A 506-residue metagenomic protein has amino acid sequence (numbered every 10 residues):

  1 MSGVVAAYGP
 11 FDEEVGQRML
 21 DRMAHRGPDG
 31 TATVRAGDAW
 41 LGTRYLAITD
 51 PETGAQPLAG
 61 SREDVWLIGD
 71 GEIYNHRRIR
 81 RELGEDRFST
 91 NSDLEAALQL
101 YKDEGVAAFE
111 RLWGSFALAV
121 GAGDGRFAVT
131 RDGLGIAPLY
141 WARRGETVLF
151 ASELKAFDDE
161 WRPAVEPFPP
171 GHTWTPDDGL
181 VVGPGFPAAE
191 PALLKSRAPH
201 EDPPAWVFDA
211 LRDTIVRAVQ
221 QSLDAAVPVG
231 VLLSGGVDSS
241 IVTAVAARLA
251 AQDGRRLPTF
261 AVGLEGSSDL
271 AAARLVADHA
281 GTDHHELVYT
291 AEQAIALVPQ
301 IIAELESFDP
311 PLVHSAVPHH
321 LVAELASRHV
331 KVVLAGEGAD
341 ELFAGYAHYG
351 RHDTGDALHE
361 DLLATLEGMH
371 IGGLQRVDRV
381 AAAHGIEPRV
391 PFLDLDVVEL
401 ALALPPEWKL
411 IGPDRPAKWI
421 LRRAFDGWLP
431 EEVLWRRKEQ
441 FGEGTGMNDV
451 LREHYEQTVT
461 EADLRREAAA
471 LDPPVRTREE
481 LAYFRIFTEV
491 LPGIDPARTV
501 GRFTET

Functional and structural regions predicted by a protein language model:
M1, R328-A335, E341, H348 (+1 more regions): Adenosyl-5′-phosphate
M1-F308: Cysteine-centered catalytic environments shared across enzyme families
D12, T90-D93, L112, V207 (+10 more regions): Hydrophobic (often cysteine-bearing) scaffold residues that line and stabilize catalytic clefts of nucleotide/cofactor
A32-G37, F109-G114, A164-V165, P169 (+7 more regions): Short coil/turn segments at secondary-structure boundaries
E52-T53, S115, A316, T365 (+1 more regions): Short, motif-level signal for alpha-helix interfacial/capping segments enriched in acidic residues and aromatics/proline
P204, F208, E265-A323, H348-H359 (+3 more regions): ATP-dependent adenylate-handling ligase core
A225-A226, A326-H329: Glycine-rich phosphate-binding loop signature in dinucleotide/nucleotide-binding domains
